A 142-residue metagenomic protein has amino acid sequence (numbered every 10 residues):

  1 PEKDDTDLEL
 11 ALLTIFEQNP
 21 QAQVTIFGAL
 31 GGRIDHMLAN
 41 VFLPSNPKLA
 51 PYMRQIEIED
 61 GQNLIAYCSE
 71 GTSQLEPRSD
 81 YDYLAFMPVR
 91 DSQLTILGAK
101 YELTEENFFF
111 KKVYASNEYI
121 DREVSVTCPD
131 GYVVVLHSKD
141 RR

Functional and structural regions predicted by a protein language model:
P1-L49: Acidic/Gly/His-enriched mid-domain segments of enzyme catalytic cores or analogous surface patches that mediate
I15, I26, I34, I56-I58 (+3 more regions): Weak global preference for isoleucine
P20-A22, P51-R54, Y81, D130: Short coil/turn connectors at secondary-structure junctions
F27-A29, E59, M87: Short beta-strand segments
I34-D80: Conserved phosphate- and dinucleotide-binding cores of soluble alpha/beta proteins, encompassing both enzyme active
G61, C68-R142: Long, charged alpha-helical interface segments
